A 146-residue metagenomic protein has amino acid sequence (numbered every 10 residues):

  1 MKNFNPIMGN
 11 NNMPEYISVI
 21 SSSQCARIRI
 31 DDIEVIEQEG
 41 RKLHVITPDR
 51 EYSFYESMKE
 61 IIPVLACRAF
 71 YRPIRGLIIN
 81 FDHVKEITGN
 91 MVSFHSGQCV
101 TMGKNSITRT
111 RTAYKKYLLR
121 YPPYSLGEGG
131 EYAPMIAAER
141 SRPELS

Functional and structural regions predicted by a protein language model:
K2-S146: Basic, polyanion-interacting recognition surfaces, primarily in bacterial LytTR/OmpR-type DNA-binding effector domains
